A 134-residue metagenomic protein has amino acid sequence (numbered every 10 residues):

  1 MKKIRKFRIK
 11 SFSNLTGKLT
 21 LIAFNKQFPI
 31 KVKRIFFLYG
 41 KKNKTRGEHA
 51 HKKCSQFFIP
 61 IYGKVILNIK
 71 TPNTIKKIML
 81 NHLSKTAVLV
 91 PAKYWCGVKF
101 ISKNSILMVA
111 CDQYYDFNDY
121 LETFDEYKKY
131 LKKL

Functional and structural regions predicted by a protein language model:
M1-A87, K103-L134: Non-catalytic, conserved peripheral segments adjacent to functional cores
A87-Y94: Conserved SET/PR-domain catalytic core that frames the SAM/AdoMet-binding pocket
K99-F100: Asparagine-centered strand-capping/turn motif at beta-strand->loop junctions
